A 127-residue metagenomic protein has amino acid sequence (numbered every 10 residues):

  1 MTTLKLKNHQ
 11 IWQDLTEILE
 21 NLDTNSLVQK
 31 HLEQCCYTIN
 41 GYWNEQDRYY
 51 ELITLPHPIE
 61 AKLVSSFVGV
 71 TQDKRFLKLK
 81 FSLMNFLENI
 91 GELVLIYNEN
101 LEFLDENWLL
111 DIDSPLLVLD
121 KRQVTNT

Functional and structural regions predicted by a protein language model:
M1-E45: N-terminal trafficking/processing presequences and adjacent post-cleavage segments of proteins routed to secretion
L19, C36, Y97-E99, D105 (+1 more regions): Generic low-complexity, intrinsically disordered sequence content enriched in small uncharged/hydrophobic residues
L19-T24, V28, G41, L63 (+2 more regions): Generic hydrophobic, helix-prone segments enriched in Leu/Val/Ile
N44-L52: Flexible coil/linker segments and helix-coil junctions enriched in charged and small residues
E51-L93: Exposed beta-strand-loop-beta-strand "reactive/processing" segments of non-cytosolic proteins
K80-S114: Short, compact, well-ordered microdomains
I112-T127: Low-complexity, intrinsically disordered terminal/linker segments enriched in charged and Gly/Pro repeats
